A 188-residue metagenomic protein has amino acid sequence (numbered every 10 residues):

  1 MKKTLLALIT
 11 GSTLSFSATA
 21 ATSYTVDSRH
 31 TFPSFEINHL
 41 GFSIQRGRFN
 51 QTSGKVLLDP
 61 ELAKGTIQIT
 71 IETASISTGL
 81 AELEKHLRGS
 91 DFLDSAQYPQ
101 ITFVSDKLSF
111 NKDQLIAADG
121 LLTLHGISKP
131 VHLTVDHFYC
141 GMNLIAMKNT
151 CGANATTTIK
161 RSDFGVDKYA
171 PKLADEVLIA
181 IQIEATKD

Functional and structural regions predicted by a protein language model:
M1-T4: Positively charged n-region of N-terminal signal peptides that target proteins for export
A7-S15: Bacterial N-terminal signal peptides
A20-D188: Low-complexity, acidic/polar, glycine-enriched regions of mature
